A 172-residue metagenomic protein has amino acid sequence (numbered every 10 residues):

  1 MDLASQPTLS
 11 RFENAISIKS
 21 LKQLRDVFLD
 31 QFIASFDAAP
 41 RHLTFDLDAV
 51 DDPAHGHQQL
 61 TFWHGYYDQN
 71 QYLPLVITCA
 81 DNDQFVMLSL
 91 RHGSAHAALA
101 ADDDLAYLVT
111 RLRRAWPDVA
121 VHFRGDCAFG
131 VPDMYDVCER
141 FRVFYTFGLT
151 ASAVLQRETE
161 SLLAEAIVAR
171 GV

Functional and structural regions predicted by a protein language model:
D2, Q6-V76: Active-site-proximal, Lys/Arg-enriched surface segment that forms a nucleic-acid-binding/basic interface patch
A15, P53, D81, A151-A153: Short loop/turn segments at secondary-structure transitions that flank enzyme active sites
A39-H42, Y72, N82-Q84, D118-V119 (+1 more regions): Short coil/turn connectors at secondary-structure junctions
D48, D83, D126: Conserved, mostly hydrophobic/aromatic
L75-D83, L108: Membrane-targeting and insertion segments and their boundary/processing signals
A80-G93: Gly-rich Lys/Arg/Thr-decorated short loops/hinges at beta-loop-alpha junctions or inter-strand turns that position
L90-V172: An internal, acidic/charged active-site-proximal segment that coordinates divalent cations and/or engages
